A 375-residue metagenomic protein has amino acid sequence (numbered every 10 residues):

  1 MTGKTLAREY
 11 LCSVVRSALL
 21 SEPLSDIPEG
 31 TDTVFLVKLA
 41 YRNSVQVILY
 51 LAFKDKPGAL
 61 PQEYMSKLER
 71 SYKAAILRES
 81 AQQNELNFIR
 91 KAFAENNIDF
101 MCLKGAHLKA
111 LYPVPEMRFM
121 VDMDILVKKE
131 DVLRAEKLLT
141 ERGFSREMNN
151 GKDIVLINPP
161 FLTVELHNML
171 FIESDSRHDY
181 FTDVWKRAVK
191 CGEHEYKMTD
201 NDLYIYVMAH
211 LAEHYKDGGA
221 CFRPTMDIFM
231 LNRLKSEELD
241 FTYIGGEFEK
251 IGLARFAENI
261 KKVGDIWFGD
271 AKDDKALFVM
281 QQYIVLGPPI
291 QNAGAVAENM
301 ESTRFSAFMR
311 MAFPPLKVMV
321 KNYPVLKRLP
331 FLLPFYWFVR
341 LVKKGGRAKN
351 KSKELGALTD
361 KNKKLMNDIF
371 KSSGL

Functional and structural regions predicted by a protein language model:
M1-V121, V127-L375: Conserved NTP-donor binding/palm subdomain of two-metal-ion nucleotidyltransferases/polymerases, i.e., the charged
